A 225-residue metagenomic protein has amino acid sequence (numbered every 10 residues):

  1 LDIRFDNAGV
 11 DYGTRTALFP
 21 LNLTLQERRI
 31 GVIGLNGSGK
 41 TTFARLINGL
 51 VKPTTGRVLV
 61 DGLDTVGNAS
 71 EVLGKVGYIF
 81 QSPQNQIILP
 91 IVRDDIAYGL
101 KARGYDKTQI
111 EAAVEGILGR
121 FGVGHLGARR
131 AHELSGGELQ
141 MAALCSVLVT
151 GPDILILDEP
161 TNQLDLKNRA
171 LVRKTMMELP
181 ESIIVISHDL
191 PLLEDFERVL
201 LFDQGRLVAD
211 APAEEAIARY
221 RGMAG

Functional and structural regions predicted by a protein language model:
I3, A17-L18: Conserved structural motif at the start of ABC-family nucleotide-binding domains
N48: Helix-to-loop junction immediately C-terminal to a conserved catalytic motif
G56-G67, V72: Conserved ABC transporter NBD signature motif
T108-L126: Conserved ABC ATPase "signature" region
R130-L134, E138: Conserved ABC ATPase signature
L155-E159: Catalytic Walker B motif of ABC-type/P-loop ATPase nucleotide-binding domains
R206-G225: Conserved beta-strand-loop-alpha-helix hinge in the C-terminal portion of ABC ATPase nucleotide-binding domains
